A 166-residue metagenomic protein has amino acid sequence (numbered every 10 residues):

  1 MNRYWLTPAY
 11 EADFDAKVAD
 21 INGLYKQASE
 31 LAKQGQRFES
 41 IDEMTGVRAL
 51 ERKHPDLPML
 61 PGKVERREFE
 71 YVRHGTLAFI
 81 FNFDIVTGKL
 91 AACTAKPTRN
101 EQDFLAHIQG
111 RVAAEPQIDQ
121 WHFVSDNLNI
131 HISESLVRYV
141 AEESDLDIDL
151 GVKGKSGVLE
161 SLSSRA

Functional and structural regions predicted by a protein language model:
M1-R73: Charge-mixed, compositionally biased segments that are often intrinsically disordered regulatory tracts
S40, N82, V124-S125: Generic enzyme active-site microenvironment
I41, T98, W121, D147-I148 (+1 more regions): Basic nucleic-acid-binding interfaces
M44-G46, I85-G88, N127-I130: Short, solvent-exposed loop/turn segments at secondary-structure junctions
L50-E51, I132-V137: A short acidic (Asp/Glu
M59-D119: Electropositive, glycine- and tryptophan-enriched low-complexity nucleic-acid-binding patches
I118-I132, G154-V158: Acidic/histidine-rich, metal-coordinating catalytic segments
E142-A166: Short mixed-charge
